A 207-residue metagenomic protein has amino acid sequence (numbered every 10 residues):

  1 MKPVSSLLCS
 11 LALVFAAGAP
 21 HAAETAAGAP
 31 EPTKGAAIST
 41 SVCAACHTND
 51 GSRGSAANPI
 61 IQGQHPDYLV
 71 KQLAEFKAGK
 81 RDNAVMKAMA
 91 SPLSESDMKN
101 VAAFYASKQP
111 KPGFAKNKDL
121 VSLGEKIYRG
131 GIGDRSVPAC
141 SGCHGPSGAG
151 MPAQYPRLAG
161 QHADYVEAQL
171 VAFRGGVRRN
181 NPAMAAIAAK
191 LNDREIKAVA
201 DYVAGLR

Functional and structural regions predicted by a protein language model:
M1-C9: Bacterial N-terminal signal peptides that target proteins for export
L8-A16: Bacterial N-terminal signal peptides
P20-S39, S52-A57, S107-G133: Electrostatic cytochrome c docking/interface patches
A36, G51-R81, K87-L93, S141 (+3 more regions): Gly/Gly-Pro-rich "capping" loops immediately C-terminal to redox-active cysteine motifs in periplasmic/lumenal
C43-N49, V101, V137-P146, V199: The canonical Cys-X-X-Cys-His
H47, K77, Y128, H144 (+2 more regions): Protein kinase-like catalytic domain
S91-G113, L123, D164, I187-R207: C-terminal capping alpha-helices of c-type cytochrome domains
P112, D119-P138, G142-A153, A159-G160: Surface-exposed interaction/gating patches
